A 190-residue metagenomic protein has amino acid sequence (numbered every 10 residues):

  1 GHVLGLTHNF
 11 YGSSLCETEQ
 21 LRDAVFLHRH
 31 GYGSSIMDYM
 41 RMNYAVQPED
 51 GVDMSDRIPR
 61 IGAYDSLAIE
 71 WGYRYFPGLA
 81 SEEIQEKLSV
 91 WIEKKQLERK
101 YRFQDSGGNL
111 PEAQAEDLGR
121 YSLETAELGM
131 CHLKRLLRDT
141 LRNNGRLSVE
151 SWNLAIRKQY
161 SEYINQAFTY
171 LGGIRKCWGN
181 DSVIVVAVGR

Functional and structural regions predicted by a protein language model:
G1-N9: Active-site recognition of the HExxH zinc-binding catalytic motif
G12-R190: Conserved catalytic/binding loops enriched for acidic/polar residues
